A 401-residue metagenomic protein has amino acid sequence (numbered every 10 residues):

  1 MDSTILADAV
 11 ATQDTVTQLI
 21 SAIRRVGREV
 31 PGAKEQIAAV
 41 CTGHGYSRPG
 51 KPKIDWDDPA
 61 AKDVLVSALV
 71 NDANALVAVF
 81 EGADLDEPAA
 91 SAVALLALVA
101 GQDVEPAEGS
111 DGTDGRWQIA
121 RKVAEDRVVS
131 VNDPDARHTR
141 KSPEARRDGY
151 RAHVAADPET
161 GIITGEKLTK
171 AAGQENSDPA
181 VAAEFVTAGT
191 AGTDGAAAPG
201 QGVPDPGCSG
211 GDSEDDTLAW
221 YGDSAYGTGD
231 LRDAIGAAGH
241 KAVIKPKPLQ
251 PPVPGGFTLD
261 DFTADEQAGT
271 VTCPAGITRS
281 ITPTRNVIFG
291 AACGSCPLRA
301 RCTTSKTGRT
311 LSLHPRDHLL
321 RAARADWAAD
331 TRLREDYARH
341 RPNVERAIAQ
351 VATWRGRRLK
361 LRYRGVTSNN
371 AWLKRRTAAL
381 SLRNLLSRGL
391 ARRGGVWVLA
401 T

Functional and structural regions predicted by a protein language model:
M1-T401: Anion-binding and metal-coordination hotspots
